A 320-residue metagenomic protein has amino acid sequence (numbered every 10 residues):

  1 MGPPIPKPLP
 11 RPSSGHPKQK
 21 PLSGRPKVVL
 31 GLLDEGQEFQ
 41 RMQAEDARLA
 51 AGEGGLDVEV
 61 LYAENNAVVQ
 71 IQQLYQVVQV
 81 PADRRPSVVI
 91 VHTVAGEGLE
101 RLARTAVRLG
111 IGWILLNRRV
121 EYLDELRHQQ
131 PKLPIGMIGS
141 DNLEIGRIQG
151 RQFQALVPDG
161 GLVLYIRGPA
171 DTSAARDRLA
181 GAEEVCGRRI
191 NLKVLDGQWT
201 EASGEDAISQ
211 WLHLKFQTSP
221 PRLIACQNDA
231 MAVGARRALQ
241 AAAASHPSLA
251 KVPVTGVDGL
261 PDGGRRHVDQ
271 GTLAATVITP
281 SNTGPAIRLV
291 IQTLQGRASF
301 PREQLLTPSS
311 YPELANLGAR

Functional and structural regions predicted by a protein language model:
M1-P26, I166, V185-C186, I278-R320: Hinge/cleft segment of the Venus flytrap/periplasmic-binding protein
G2-P17, K27-D46, A50, G54 (+4 more regions): Extracytoplasmic "Venus flytrap"
F39-G54, Q73, I145-Q149, S173-I190 (+2 more regions): Short, solvent-exposed amphipathic alpha-helices that sit in or adjacent to ligand/effector-binding or catalytic
A51-A67, L162-Y165, E183-E205, A250-K251 (+1 more regions): Short beta-strand elements in bilobed, periplasmic/extracellular small-molecule ligand-binding domains
Q70, I135-V163, G204-A207, G259-G264 (+1 more regions): Hydrophobic alpha-helical segments within soluble ligand-binding/sensing domains
I71-E125, D229-A232: Beta-alpha junction/loop-to-helix N-cap segments that form part of ligand/metal-binding clefts
V91-I111, A182, K193, G197-R265: Hydrophobic alpha-helical
L102-E144, P261-R266: Flexible loop/hinge segments that line or gate small-molecule binding clefts
